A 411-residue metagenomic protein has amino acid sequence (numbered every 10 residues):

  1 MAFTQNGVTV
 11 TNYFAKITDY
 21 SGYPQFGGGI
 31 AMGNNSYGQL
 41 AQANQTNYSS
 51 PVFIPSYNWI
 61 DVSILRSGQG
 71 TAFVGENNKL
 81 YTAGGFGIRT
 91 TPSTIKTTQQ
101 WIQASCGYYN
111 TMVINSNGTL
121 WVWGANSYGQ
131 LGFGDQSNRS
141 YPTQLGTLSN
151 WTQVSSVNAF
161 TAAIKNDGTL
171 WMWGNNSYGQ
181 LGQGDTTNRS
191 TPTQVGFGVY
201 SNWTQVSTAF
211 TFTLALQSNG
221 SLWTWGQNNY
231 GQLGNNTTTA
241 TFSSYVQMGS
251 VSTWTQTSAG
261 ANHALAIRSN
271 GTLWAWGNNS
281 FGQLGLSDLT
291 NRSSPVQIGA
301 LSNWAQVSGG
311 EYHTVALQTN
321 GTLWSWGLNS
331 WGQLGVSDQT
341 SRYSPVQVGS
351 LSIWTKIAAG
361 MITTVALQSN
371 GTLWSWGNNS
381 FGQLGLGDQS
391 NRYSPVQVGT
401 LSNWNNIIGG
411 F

Functional and structural regions predicted by a protein language model:
A2-F411: Eukaryote-biased RCC1-like beta-propeller repeat architecture
